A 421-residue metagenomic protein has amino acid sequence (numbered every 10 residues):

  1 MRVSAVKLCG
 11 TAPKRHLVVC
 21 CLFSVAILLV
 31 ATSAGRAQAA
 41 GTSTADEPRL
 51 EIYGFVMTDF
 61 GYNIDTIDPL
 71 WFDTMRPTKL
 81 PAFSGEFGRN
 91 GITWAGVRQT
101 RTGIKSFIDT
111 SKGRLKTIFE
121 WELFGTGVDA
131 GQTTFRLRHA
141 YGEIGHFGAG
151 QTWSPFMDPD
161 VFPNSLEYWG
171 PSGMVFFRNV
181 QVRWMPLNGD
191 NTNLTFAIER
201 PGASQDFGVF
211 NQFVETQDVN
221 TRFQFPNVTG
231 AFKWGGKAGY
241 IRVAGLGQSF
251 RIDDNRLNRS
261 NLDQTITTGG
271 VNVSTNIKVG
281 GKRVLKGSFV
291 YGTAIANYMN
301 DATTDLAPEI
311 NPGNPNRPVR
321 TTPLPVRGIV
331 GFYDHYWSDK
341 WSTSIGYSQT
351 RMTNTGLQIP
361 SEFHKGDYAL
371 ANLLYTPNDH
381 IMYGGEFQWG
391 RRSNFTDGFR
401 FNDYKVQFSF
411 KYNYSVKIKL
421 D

Functional and structural regions predicted by a protein language model:
M1-R15: N-terminal secretory signal peptides that target proteins for export/translocation
C20-A31: Bacterial N-terminal signal peptides
S33-Q38: Sec/Tat signal peptide C-region and signal peptidase I cleavage site
G41-F72, T78-Q205, Q224-F225, T229 (+4 more regions): Outer membrane beta-barrel
N63, D109, F124-V128, S154-W169 (+7 more regions): Sequence/structural signature of outer-membrane beta-barrel proteins
I92-W94, A130-T134, G170-F176, D218-Q224 (+5 more regions): Replace "Gram-negative outer membrane beta-barrel proteins" with "bacterial and organellar outer membrane beta-barrel
G235-F363, L420-D421: Detector for outer-membrane/organellar transmembrane beta-barrel domains, recognizing the amphipathic beta-strand
P377, F401-D421: Outer-membrane beta-barrel "beta-signal"
